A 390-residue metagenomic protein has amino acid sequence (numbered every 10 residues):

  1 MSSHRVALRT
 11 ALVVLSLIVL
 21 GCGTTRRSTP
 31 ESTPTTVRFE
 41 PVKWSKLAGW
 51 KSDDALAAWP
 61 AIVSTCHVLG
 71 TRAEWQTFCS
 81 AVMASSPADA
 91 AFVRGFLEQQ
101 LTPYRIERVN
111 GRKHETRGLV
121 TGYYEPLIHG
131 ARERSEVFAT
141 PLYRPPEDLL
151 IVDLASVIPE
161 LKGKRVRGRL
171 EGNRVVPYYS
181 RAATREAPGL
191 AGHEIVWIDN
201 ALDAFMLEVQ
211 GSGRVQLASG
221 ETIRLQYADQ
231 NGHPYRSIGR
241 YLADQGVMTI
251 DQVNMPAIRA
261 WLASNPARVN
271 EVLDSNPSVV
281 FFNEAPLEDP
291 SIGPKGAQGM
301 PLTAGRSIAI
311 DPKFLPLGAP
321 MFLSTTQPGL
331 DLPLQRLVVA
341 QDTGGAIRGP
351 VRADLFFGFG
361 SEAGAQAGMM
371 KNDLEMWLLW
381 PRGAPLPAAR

Functional and structural regions predicted by a protein language model:
M1-A11: Bacterial N-terminal signal peptides that target proteins for export
A7, L47, L302-T303: Residue-level detector of alpha-helix boundaries and kinks
A11-V14, T36, T116, L207 (+7 more regions): A generic structural signal for short, solvent-exposed coil/turn residues that cap or connect secondary-structure
L15-S16, R72: Residue-level signal for mature regions of secreted extracellular proteins and peptides
I18-G21: C-terminal motif of bacterial Sec signal peptides marking the signal peptidase cleavage site
G23-R26, E40, K51-A57, V68 (+1 more regions): C-terminal soluble interaction/assembly domains
R26-T35: Short, low-complexity, disordered segments immediately C-terminal to signal peptides in bacterial exported proteins
R38-P286, G296: Secretory/export targeting leaders with adjacent low-complexity proregions
